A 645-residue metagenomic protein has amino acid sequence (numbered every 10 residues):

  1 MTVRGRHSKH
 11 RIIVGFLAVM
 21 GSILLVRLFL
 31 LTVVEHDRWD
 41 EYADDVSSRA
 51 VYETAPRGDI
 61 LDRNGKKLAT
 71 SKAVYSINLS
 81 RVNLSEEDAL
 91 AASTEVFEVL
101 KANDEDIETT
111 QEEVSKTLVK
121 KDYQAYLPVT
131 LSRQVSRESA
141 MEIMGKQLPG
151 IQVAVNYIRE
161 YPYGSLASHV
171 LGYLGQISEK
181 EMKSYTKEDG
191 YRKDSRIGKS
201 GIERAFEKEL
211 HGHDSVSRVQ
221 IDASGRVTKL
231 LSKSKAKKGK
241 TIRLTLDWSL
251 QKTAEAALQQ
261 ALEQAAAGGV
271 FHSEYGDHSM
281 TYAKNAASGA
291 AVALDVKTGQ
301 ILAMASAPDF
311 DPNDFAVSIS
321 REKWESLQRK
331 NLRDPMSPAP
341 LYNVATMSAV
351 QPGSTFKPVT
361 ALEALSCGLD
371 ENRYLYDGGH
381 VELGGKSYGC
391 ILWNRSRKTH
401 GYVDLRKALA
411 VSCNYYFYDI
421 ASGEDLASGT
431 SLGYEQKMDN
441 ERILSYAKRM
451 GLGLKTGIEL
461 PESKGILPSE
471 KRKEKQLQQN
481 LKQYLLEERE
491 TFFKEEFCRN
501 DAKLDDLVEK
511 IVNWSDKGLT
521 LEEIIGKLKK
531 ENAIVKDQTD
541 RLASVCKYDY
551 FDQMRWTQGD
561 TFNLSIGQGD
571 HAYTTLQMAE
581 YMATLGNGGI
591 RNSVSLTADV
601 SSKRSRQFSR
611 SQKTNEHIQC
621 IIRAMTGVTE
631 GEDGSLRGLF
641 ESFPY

Functional and structural regions predicted by a protein language model:
M1-R321, A349, K437-R449, E487-D505 (+4 more regions): Periplasmic/cell-envelope proteins involved in peptidoglycan metabolism and beta-lactam response
A69, Y75, I221-K233, G289-T355 (+1 more regions): Beta-lactam-recognizing serine transpeptidase/beta-lactamase-like catalytic domain environment
